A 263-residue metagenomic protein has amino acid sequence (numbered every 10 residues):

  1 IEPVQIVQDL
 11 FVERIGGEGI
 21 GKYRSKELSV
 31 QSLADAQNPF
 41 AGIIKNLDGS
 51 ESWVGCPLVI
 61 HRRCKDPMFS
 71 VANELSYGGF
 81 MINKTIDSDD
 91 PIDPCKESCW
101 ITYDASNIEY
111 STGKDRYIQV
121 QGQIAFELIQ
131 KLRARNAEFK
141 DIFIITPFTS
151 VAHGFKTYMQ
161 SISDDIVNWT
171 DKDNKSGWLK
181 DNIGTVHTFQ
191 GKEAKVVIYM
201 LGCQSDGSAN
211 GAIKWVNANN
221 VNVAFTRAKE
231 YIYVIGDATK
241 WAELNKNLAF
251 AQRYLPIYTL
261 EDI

Functional and structural regions predicted by a protein language model:
I1-I263: Conserved helicase motor core of SF1/SF2 NTP-dependent helicases
